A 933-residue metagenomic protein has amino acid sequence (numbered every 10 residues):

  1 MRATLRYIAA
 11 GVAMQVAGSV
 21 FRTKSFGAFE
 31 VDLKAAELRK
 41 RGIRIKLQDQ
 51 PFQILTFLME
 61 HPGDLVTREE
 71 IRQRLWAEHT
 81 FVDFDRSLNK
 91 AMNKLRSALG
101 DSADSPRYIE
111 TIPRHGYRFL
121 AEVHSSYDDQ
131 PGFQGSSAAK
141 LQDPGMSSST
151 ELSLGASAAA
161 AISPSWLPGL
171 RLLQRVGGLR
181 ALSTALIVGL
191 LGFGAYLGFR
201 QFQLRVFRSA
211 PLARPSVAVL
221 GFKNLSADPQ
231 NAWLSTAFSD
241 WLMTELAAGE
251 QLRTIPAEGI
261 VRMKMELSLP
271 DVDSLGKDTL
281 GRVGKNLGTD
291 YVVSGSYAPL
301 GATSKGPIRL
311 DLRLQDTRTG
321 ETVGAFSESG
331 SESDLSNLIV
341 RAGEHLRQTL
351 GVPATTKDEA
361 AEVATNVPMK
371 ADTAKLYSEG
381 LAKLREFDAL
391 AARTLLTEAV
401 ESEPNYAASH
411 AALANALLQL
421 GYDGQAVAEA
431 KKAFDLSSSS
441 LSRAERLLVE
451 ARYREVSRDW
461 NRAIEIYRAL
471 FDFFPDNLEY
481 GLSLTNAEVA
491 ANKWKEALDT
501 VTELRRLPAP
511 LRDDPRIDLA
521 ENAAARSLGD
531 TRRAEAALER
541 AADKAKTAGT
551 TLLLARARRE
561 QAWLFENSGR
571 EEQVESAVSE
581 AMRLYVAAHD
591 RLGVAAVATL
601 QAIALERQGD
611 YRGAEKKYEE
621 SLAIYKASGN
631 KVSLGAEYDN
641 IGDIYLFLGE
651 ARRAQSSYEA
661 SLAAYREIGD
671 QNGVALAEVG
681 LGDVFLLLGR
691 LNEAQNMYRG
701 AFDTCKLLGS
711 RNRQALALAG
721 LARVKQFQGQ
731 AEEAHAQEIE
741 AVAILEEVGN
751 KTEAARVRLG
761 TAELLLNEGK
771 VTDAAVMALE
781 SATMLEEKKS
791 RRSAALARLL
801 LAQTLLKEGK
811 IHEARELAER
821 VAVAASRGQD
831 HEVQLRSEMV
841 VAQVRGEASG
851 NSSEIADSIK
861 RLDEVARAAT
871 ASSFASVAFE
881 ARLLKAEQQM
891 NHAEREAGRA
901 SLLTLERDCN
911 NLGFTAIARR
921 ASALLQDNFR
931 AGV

Functional and structural regions predicted by a protein language model:
A9, Q15-S25, K46, L58-G63 (+2 more regions): DNA-binding patch around the recognition helix
E30-F52, H124, R214, S226-A227: A structural micro-motif at secondary-structure boundaries
I43-W76: Short amphipathic alpha-helical recognition elements used for nucleic-acid or partner binding across transcription
T184, G194-L212, S239-R253, A257-T394 (+2 more regions): Catalytic-center loop of serine/cysteine hydrolases
K383, L395, H410-L417, E429 (+31 more regions): TPR/Sel1-like alpha-solenoid repeat signature
E401, F434-D435, D472, R505-R506 (+10 more regions): Amphipathic alpha-helical segments of tetratricopeptide repeats
S409, R443, Y480, D514-I517 (+5 more regions): TPR alpha-solenoid repeat register
